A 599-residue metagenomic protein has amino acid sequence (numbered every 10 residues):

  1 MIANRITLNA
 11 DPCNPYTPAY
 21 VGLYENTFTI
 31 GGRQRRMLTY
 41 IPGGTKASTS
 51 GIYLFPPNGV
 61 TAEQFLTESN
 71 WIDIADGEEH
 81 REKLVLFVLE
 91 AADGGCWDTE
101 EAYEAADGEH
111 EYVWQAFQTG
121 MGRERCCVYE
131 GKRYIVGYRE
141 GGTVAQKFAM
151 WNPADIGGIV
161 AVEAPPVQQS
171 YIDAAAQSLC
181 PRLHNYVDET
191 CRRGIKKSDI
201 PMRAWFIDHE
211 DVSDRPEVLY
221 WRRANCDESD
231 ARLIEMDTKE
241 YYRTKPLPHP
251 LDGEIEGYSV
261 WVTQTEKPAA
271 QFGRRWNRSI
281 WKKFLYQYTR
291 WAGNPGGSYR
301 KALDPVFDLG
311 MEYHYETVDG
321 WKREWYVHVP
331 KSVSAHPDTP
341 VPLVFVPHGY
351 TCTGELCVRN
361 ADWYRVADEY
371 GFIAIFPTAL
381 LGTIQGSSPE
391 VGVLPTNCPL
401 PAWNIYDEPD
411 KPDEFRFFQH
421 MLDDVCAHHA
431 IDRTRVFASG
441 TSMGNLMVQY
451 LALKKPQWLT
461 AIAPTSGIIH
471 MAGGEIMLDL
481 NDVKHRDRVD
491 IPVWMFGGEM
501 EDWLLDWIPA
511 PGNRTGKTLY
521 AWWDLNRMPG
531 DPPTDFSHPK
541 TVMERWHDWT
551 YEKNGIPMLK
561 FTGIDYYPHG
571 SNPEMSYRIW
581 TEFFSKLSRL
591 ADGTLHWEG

Functional and structural regions predicted by a protein language model:
M1-G51, E101-A105, H110, G131-V160 (+9 more regions): A domain-start/cap signature at the N-terminus of enzymes
F28-I30, Q34-I41, T49-G131, K322-Y326 (+2 more regions): Serine-hydrolase catalytic machinery in alpha/beta-hydrolase-like enzymes
T49, A62-E68, W97-E101, K147-F148 (+11 more regions): Short, solvent-exposed loop/turn and secondary-structure capping segments
A75-E79, G194-D199, A367-D368, N481-V489: Short, conserved loop/helix-junction motifs that constitute active-site signature segments in enzyme catalytic cores
E104-V113, S213-D214, F272-N277, D319-W321 (+3 more regions): Phosphate/oxyanion-binding active-site loops and adjacent basic polyanion-contact surfaces
A204-D208, M495-G497: Short beta-strand/loop motif that positions the catalytic acidic residue of the alpha/beta-hydrolase fold
E210-S213, M500-L505, P568-G570: Acidic catalytic loop of the alpha/beta-hydrolase fold
Q271-W276, I280, T562-K586: Extracellular low-complexity, Gly/Ser/Thr-rich intrinsically disordered linkers and protease-sensitive activation/hinge
